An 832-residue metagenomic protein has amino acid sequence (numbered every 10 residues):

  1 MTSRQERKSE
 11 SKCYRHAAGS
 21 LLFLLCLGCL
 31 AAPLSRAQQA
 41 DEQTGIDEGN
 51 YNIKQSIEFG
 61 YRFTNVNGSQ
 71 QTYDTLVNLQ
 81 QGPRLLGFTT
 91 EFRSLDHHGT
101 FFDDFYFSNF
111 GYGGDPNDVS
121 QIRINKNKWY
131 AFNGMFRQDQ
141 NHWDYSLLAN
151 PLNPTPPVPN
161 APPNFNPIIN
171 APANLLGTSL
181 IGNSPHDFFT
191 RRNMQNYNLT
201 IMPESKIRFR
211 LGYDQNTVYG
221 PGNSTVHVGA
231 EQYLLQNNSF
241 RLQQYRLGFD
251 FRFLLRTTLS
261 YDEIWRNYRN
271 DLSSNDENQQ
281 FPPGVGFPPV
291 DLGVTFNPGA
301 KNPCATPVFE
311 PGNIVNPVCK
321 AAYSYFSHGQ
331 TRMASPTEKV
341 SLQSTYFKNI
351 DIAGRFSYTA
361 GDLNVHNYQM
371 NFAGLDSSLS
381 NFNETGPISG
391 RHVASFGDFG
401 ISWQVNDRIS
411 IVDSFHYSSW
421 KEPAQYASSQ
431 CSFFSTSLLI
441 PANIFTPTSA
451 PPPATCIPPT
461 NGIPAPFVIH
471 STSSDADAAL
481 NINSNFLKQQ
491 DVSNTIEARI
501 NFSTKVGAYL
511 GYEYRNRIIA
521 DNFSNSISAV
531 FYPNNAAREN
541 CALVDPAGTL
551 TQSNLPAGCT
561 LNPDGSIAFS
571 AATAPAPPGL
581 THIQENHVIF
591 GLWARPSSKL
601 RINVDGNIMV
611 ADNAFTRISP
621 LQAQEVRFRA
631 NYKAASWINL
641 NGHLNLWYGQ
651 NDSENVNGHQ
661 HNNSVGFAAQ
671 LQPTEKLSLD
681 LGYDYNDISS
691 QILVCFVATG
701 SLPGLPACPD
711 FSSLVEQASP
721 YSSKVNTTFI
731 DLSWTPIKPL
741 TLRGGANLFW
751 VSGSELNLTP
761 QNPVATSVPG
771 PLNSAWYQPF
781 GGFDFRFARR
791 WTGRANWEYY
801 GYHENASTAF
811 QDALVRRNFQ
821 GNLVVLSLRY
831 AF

Functional and structural regions predicted by a protein language model:
M1-H16: N-terminal secretory signal peptides that target proteins for export/translocation
K12-Y14, L22-F23, D521-N522, G801: Enrichment for repetitive, rod-forming helical segments
G19-A31: Bacterial N-terminal signal peptides
P33-A37: Sec/Tat signal peptide C-region and signal peptidase I cleavage site
Q38-G49, F63-F832: Gram-negative and organellar
